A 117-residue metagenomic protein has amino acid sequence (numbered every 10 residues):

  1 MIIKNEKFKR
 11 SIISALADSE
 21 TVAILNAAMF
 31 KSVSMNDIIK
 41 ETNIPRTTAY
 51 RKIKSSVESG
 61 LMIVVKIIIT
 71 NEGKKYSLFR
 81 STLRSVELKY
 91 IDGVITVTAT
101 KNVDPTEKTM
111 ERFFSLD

Functional and structural regions predicted by a protein language model:
N5-S19, S34, V65-Y90: Short, cationic-aromatic polyanion-contact patches
L16, L25-K31: Short helix-to-turn junction characteristic of helix-turn-helix DNA-binding domains, especially the helix
D18, S55-S56: Alpha-helical DNA-recognition elements
D37-E41, S56: A short acidic, leucine-rich amphipathic alpha-helix
R84-D117: Amphipathic alpha-helical dimerization/coiled-coil segments that flank or bridge DNA-binding/regulatory modules
